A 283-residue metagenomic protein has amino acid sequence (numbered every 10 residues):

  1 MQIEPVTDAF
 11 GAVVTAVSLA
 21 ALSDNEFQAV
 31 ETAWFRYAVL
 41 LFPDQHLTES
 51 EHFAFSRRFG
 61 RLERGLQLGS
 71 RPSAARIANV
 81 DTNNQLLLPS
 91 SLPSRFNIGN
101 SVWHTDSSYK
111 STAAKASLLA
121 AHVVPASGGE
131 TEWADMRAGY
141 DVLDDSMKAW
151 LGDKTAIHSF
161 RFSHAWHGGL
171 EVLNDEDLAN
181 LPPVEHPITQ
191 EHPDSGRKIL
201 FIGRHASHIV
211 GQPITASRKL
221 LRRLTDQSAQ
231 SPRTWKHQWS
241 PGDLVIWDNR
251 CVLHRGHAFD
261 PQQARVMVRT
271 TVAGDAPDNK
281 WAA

Functional and structural regions predicted by a protein language model:
Q2-I246, R250-A283: Fe(II)/2-oxoglutarate oxygenase catalytic core
